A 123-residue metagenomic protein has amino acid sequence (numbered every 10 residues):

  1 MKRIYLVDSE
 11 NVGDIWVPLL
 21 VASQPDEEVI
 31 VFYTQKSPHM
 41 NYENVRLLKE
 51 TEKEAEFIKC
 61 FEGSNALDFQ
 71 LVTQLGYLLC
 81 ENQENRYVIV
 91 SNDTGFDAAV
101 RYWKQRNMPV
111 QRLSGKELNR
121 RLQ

Functional and structural regions predicted by a protein language model:
M1-I4: Extreme N-terminal starter segment of soluble prokaryotic enzymes
L6-D8, S91: Generic enzyme active-site microenvironment
S9-V17: Short acidic, Gly/Ser-rich segments with clustered Asp/Glu that frequently serve as metal-coordination loops in enzyme
W16-P18, Y42-E43: Short, glycine/acidic-enriched capping/hinge loops at junctions between secondary-structure elements
V21-D26: Short, conserved loop/helix-junction motifs that constitute active-site signature segments in enzyme catalytic cores
E28-Q123: Nuclease catalytic cores that cleave nucleic-acid phosphodiester bonds, predominantly acidic two-metal-ion
